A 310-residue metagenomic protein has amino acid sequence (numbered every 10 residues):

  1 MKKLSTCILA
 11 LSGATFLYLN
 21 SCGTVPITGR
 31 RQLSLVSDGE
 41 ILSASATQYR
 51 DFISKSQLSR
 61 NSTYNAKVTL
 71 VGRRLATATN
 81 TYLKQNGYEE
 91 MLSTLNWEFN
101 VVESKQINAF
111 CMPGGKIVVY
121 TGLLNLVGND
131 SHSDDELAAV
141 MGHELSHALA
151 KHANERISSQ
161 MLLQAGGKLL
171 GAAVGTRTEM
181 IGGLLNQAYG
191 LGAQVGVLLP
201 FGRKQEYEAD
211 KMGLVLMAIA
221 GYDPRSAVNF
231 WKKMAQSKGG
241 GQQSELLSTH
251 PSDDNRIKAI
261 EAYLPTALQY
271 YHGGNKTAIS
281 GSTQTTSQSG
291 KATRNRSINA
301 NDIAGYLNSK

Functional and structural regions predicted by a protein language model:
K2-K310: A Zn2+-metalloprotease active-site environment signal
